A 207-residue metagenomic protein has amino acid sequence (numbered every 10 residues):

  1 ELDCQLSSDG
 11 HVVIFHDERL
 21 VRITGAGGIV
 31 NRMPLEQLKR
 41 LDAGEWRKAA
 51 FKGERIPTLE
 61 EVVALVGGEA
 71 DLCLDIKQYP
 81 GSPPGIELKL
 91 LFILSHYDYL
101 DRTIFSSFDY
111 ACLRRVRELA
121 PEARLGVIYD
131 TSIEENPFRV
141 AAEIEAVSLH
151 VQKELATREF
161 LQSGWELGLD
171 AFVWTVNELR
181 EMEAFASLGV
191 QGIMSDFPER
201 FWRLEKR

Functional and structural regions predicted by a protein language model:
E1-L2, W174: A short glycine-rich, hydrophobically flanked beta-strand micro-motif that places a catalytic Asp/Glu for divalent metal
L2-L6, V12, L74: Conserved metal-phosphate-binding beta-hairpin within the catalytic cores of diverse ATP-dependent phosphoryl-transfer
L6-S8, L65-V66: Extracellular/periplasmic catalytic domains that process cell-envelope and extracellular macromolecules
S7, L20, V30, A43 (+3 more regions): Hydrophobic pocket-lining residues within nucleotide cofactor-binding pockets
S7, T24, T58, T175 (+1 more regions): Ser/Thr-centric signal marking residues that sit in or immediately flank functional binding/regulatory motifs
S7, Y79-S82, S132-I133, A156: Glycine-/small-residue-rich active-site loops that bind phosphorylated ligands and cofactors
H16-Y129, I144-V147, V151, W165-L167: Metal-dependent phosphodiesterase/phospholipase catalytic core, i.e., the His/Asp/Glu-rich active-site region
V127-R207: C-terminal active-site rim and adjoining tail of enzyme catalytic domains
